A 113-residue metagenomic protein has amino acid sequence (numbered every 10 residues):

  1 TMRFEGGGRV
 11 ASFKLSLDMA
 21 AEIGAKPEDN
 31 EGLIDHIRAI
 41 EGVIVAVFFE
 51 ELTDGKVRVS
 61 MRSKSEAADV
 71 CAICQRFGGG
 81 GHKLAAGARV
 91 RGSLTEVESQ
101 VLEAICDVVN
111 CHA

Functional and structural regions predicted by a protein language model:
T1-R76, G81-H112: Hydrophobic helix-and-loop "lid/oligomerization" segment in the mid-to-C-terminal part of catalytic domains
